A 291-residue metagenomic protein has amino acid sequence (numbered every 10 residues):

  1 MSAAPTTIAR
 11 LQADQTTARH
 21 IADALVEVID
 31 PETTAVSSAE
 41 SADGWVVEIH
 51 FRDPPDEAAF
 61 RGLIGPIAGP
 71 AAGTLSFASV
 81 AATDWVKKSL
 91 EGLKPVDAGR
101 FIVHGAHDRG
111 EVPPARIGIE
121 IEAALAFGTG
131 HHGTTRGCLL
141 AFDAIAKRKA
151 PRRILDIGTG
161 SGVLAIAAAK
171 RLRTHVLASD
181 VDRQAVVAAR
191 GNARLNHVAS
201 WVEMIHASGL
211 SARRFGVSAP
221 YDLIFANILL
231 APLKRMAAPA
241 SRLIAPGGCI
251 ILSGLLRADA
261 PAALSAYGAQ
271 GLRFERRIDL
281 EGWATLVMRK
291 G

Functional and structural regions predicted by a protein language model:
A3-P113: N-terminal auxiliary segments of SAM/dcSAM-dependent transferases
I8, I102, E120-E122, D180 (+2 more regions): Conserved beta-strand segments that form the floor/walls of ligand-binding pockets within enzyme and binding domains
T74-S76, I102, H175, W201-E203 (+1 more regions): Conserved beta-strand segments of alpha/beta enzyme cores
T83-K149: SAM-dependent Rossmann-like transferase core, predominantly class I methyltransferases with a strong bias toward
L125, T129-R213, P220: Conserved SAM/SAH cofactor-binding pocket of Class I
R148, V181-G291: S-adenosylmethionine
